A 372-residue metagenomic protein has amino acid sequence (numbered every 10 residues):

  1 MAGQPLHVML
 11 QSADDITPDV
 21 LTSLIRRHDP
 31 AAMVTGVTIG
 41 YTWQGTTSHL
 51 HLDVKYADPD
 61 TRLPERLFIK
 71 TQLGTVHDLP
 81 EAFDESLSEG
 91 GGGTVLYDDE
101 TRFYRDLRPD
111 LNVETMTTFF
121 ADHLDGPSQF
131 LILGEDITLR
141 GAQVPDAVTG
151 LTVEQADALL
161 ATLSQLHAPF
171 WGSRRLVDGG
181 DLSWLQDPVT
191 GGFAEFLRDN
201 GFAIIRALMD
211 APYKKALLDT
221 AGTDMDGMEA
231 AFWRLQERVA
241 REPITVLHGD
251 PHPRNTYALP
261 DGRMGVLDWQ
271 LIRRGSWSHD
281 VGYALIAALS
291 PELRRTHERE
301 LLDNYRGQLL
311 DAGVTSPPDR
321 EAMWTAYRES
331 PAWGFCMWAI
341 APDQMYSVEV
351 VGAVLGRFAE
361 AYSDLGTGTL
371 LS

Functional and structural regions predicted by a protein language model:
M1-G45, K55-P64, D146, W171-G180 (+3 more regions): Regulatory N- and C-terminal appendages and interdomain linkers associated with kinase/kinase-like NTP transferase
M1-Q129, V246, L259-M264, L371-S372: Conserved NTP-binding catalytic cores of kinases and kinase-like/nucleotidyltransferase enzymes across multiple kinase
A2, G141-H248, P260, R357 (+1 more regions): ATP-dependent phospho-/nucleotidyl transfer catalytic cores
V76-E81, G141-V144, G275-S278: Short acidic/His/Gly/Ser-rich catalytic and metal-binding motifs that mark active-site loops of diverse hydrolases
L87-E89, R102, L271, S278-V314 (+1 more regions): Active-site activation/catalytic loop segments of kinase-like enzymes and analogous catalytic loops in related
T118-L124, S173-P188, T315-M323: Short, glycine/acidic-rich hinge or "gate" loops at secondary-structure transitions that mediate conformational
F120-Q155: Conserved structural core of kinase catalytic domains
P253-A287: Catalytic activation segment of kinase domains across protein kinase-like and atypical kinase folds
